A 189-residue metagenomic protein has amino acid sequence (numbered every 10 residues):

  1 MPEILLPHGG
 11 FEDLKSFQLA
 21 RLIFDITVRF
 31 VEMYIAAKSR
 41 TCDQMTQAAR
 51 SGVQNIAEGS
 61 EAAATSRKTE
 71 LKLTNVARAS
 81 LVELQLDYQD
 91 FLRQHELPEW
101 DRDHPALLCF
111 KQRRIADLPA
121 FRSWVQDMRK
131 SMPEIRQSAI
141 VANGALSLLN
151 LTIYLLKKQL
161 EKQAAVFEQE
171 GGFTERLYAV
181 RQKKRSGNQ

Functional and structural regions predicted by a protein language model:
M1-Q189: Amphipathic alpha-helical assembly/interaction segments
